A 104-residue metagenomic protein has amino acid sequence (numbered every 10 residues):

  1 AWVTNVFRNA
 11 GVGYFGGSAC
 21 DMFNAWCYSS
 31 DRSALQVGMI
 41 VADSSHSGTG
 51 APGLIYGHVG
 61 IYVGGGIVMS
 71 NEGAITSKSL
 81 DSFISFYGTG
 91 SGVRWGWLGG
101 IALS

Functional and structural regions predicted by a protein language model:
A1, A25, R94-G96: Residues in intrinsically disordered, low-complexity segments of regulatory proteins
A1-G11: Active-site nucleophilic cysteine motif
T4, Y28, W97-G99: Intrinsic disorder/low-complexity segments enriched in polar/charged and small flexible residues
V12-D81, G92: ...with weaker cross-activation on analogous glycine-rich loops/strands in unrelated enzymes
S91-S104: Low-complexity, Gly/Ser/Thr/Pro-rich intrinsically disordered linker/tail segments
